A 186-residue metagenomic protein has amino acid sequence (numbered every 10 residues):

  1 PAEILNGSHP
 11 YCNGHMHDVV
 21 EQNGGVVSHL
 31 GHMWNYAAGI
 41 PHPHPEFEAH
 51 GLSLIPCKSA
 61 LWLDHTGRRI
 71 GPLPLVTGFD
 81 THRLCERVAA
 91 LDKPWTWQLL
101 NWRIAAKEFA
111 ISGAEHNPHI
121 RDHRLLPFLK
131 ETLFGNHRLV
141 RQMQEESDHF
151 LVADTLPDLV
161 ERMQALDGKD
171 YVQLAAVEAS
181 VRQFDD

Functional and structural regions predicted by a protein language model:
P1-P41: Glycine-rich loop(s) and the adjacent beta-strand/alpha-helix scaffold that form part
G39-Q183: FAD cofactor-binding and catalytic pocket of flavoenzymes
D186: Active-site pocket-lining segment
